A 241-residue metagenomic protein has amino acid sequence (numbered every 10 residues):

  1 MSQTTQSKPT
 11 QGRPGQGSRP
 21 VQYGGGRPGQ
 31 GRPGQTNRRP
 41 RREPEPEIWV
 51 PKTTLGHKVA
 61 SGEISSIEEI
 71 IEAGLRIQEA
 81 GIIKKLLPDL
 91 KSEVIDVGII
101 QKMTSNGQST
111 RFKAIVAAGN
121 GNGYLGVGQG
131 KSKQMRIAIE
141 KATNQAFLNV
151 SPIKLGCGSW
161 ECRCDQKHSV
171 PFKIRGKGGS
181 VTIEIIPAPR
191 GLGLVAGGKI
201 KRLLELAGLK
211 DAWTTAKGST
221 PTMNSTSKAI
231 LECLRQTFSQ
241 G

Functional and structural regions predicted by a protein language model:
M1-G241: Ribosome-associated RNA-binding proteins
